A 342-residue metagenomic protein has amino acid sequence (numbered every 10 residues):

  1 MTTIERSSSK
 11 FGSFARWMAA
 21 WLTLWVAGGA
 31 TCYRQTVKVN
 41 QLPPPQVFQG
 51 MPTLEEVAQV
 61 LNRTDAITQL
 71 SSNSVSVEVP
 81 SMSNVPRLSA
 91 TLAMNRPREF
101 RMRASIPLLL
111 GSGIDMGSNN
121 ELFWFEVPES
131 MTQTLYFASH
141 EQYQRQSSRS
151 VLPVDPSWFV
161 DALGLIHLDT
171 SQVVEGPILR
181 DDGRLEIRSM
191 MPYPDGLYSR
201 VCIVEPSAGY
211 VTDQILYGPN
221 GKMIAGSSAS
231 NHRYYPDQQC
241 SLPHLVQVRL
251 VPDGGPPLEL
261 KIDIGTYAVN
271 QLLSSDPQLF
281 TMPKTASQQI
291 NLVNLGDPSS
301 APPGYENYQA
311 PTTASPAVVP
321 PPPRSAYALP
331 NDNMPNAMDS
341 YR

Functional and structural regions predicted by a protein language model:
M1-S13: N-terminal secretory signal peptides that target proteins for export/translocation
T2-E5, T31-V47, D181-G183, G218-R342: Non-transmembrane domains of secretory- and envelope-associated proteins
W17-G29: Bacterial N-terminal signal peptides
T31-R87, N95, S147-P153, I166 (+2 more regions): N-terminal leader/targeting segments and the immediate start of mature chains
T36, R98-W158, N291: An acidic-aromatic
L54, V127-C202: Flexible, processing/modification-adjacent segments and terminal tails in exported/periplasmic/extracellular proteins
L70-S74, V85-R87, P97, A104 (+4 more regions): Extended beta-sheet lipid-handling architectures
Y193-A225: Short helix-loop boundary/capping segments
